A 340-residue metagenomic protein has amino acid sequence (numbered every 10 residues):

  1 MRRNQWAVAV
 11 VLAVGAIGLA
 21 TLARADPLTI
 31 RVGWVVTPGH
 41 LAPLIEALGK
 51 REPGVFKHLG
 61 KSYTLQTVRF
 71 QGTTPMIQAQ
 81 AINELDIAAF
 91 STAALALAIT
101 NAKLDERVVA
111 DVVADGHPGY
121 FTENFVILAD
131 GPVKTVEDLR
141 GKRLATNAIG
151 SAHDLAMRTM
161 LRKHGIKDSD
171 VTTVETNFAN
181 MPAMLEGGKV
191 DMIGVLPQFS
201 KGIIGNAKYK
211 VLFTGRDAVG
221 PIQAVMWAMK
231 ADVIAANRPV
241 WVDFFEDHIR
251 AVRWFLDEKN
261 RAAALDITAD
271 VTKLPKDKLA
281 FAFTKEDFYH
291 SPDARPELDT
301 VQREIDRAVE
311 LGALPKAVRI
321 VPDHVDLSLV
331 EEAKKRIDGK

Functional and structural regions predicted by a protein language model:
M1-V10: Bacterial N-terminal signal peptides that target proteins for export
A9-G18: Bacterial N-terminal signal peptides
L19-A25: Sec/Tat signal peptide C-region and signal peptidase I cleavage site
D26-I166, T172-E175, D191, P197 (+1 more regions): Short, glycine-/small- and polar/acidic-enriched structural segments that line small-molecule recognition paths
F70-T74, A89, N147-A152, A179 (+4 more regions): Soluble non-cytosolic domains of exported or imported proteins
A179-V271: Pocket-lining segment of extracytoplasmic ligand-binding domains
A235-K316: Secondary-structure end/capping motifs
I305-K340: Conserved C-terminal helix/tail region of periplasmic/extracytoplasmic solute-binding proteins
